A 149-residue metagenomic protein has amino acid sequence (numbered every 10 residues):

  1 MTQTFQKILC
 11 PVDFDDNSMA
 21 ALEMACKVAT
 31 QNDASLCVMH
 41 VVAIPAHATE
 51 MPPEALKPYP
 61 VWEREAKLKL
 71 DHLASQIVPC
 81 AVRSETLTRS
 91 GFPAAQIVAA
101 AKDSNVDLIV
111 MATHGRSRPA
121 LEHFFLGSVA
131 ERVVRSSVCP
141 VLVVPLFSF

Functional and structural regions predicted by a protein language model:
M1-Q3, S75-I109, S148-F149: Structural beta-alpha unit
T2-P52: Small/aliphatic-rich secondary-structure junction motif
M39, E85-R89, L142: General small-molecule cofactor/ligand-binding pocket signal
P53-K57, D103-S104, G127-S128: Short, hinge-like loop/turn segments at secondary-structure boundaries
A55-L68, P119: A short acidic, glycine-rich active-site loop that binds or catalyzes chemistry on phosphate/adenosine moieties
M111-R132: Glycine-rich, Arg-bearing micro-motifs that act as flexible, cationic patches
S136-F147: Short, flexible loop segments at boundaries between secondary-structure elements
